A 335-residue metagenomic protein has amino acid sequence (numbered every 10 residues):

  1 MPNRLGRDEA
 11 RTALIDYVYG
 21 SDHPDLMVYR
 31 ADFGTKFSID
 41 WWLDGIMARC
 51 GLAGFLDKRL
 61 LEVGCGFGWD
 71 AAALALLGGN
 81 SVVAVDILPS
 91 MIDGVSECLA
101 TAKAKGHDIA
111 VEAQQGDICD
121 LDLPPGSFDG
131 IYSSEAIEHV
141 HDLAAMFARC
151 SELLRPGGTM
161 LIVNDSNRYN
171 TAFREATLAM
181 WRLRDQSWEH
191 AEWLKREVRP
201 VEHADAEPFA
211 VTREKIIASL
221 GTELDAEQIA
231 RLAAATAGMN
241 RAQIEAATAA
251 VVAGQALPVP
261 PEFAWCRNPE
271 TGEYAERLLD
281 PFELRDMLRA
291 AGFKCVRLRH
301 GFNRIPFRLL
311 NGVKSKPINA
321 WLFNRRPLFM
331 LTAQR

Functional and structural regions predicted by a protein language model:
M1-V28: N-terminal, positively charged/glycine-rich alpha-helical extensions of SAM-dependent methyltransferases
K36-L56: Conserved alpha-helix/loop element of class I SAM-dependent methyltransferases that forms part of the SAM/SAH-binding
K58-G66: Conserved class I S-adenosyl-L-methionine
W69-D120: Class I SAM-dependent methyltransferase SAM/SAH-binding core
C119-G130: A short acidic, Gly/Pro-enriched loop at the edge of an enzyme's catalytic core that lines a small-molecule cofactor
G130-H141: A short SAM/SAH-binding and catalytic strip from SAM-dependent methyltransferases
V140-H141, L154-P156: Helix-to-beta-strand junctions that scaffold the AdoMet/dcAdoMet cofactor pocket in Class I SAM-dependent enzymes
A144-A145, R149, T159-M330: S-adenosyl-L-methionine-dependent methyltransferase catalytic module, highlighting the catalytic core
